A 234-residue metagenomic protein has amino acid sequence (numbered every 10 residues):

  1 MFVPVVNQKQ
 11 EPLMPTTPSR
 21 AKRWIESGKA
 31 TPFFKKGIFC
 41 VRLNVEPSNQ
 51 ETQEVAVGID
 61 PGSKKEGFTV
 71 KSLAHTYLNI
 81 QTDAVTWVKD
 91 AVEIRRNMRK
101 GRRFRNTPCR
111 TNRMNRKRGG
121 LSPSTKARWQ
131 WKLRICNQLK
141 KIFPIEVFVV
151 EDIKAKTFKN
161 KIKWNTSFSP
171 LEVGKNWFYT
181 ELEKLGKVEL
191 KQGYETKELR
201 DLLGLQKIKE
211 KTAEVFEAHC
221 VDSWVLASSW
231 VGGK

Functional and structural regions predicted by a protein language model:
M1-T17, G28: Low-complexity, highly charged intrinsically disordered N-terminal segments that act as targeting/localization
V3, A30, I38-V41, E66 (+1 more regions): Hydrophobic residues embedded in beta-strands of well-ordered beta-sheets
V6, E46, T69-K71: A generic structural motif
T16-E51: Charged, flexible boundary elements
Q50, K71-K234: Substrate-contacting helices/loops that form the catalytic groove of nucleic-acid and nucleotide-polymer processing
Q53-S72: Gly/Thr-rich phosphate-binding beta-strand-loop-beta motif of the actin/hexokinase/Hsp70
